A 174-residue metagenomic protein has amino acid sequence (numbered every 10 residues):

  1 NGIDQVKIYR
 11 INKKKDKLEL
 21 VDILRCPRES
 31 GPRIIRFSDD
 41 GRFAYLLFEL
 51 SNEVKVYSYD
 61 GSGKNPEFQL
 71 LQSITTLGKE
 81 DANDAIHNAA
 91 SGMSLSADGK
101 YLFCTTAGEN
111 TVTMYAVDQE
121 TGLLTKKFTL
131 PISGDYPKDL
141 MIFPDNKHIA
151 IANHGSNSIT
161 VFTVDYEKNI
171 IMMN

Functional and structural regions predicted by a protein language model:
N1, C26-F43, T76-D98, S133-H148: Beta-rich, blade/repeat-based domains predominating in secreted/periplasmic proteins but also intracellular
N1-G2, S38, L46-L50, C104-A107 (+1 more regions): Conserved beta-strand positions in repeat-built beta-propeller and related beta-rich domains
N1-R10, V21-I23: Aromatic- and glycine-enriched pocket-lining scaffold segments that form the walls of small-molecule binding clefts
D4-V6, N52-V54, N110-V112, N157-I159: Structural signal for beta-propeller blades
Y9-D16, Y57-F68, Y115-G122, T163-I170: Short loop/turn segments immediately following beta-strands, especially the blade-tip and inter-blade linker loops
E19-R25, Q72-N83, T125-P131, M172-N174: A short beta-strand motif characteristic of beta-propeller blades
I23-K79: Acidic, glycine-rich loop-and-beta core segments that form the ion-binding/anion-interacting portion of active sites
T113-A116, T121-F162: C-terminal hydrophobic structural anchor segments that stabilize assembly/packing rather than catalytic chemistry
